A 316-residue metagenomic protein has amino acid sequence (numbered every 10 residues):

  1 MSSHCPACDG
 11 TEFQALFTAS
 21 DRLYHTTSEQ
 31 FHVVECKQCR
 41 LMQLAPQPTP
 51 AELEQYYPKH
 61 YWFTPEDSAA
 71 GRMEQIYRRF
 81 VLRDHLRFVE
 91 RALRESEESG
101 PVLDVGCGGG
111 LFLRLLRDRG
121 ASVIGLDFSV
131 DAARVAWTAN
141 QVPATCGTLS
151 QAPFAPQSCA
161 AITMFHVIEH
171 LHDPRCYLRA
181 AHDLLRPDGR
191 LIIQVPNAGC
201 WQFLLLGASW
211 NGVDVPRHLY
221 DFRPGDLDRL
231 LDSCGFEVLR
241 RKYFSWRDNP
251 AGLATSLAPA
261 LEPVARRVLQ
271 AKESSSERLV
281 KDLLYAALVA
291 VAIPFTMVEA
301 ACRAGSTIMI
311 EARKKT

Functional and structural regions predicted by a protein language model:
M1-F165, P174-L178, K242-F244, R278-V280 (+1 more regions): Conserved N-terminal segment of class I S-adenosyl-L-methionine
H4-Q14, G225-K242, A287: A SAM-dependent methyltransferase catalytic signature shared across enzymes that methylate proteins
S20-H25, L239-S274: Conserved catalytic loop of SAM-dependent methyltransferase domains
F63-R72, L206-V215, T255-L261: Short glycine/proline- and charge-enriched loop/turn segments that cap or connect secondary-structure elements
F165-H172, Q194: Short catalytic micro-motifs in class I SAM-dependent methyltransferases
R175-R190: A short glycine-rich, Lys/Arg-flanked "PGG" loop and its adjoining helix->strand segment in the class I
I193-Y220, G225-D232: Short, glycine-/aromatic-enriched active-site segment of Class I SAM-dependent methyltransferases
R240, A260-E311: Rossmann-like AdoMet/SAM-dependent catalytic core
